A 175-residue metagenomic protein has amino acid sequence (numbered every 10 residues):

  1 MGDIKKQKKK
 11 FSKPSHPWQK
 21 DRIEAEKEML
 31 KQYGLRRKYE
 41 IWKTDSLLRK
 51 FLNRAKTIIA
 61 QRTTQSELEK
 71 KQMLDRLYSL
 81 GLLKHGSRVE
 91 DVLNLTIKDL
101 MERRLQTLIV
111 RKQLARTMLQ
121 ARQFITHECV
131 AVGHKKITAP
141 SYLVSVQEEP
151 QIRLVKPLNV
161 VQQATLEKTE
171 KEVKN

Functional and structural regions predicted by a protein language model:
M1-K112, F124, A131, K135-N175: Ferredoxin-like alpha/beta domains used as RNA- or RNAP-binding modules
A115-L119, H127: Beta-rich strand-turn-strand
